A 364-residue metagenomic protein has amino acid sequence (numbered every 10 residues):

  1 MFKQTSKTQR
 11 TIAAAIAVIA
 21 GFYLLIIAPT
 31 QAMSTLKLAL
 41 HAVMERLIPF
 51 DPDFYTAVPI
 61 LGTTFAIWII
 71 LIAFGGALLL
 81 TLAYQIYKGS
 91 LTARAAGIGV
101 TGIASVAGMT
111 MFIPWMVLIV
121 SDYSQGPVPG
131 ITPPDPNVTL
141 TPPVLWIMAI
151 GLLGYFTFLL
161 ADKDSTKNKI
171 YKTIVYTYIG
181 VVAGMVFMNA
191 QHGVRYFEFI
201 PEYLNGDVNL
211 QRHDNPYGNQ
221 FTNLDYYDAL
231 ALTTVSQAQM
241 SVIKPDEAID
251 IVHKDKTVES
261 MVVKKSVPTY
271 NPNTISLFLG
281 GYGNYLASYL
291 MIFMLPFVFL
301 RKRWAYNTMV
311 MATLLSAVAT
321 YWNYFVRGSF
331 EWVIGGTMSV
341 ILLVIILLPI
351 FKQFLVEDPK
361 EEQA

Functional and structural regions predicted by a protein language model:
M1-A364: Topology signature of small-to-medium multi-pass alpha-helical membrane proteins
